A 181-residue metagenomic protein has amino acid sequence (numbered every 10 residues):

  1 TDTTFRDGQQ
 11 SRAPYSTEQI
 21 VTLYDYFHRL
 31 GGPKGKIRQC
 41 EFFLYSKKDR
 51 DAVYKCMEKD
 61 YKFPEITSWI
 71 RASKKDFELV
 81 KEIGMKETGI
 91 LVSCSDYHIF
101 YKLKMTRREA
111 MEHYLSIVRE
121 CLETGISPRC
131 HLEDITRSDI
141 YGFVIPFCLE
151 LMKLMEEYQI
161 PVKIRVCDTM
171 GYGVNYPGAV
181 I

Functional and structural regions predicted by a protein language model:
T1, D49-A52, I90-L91: A broad, low-specificity signal for short, low-complexity segments enriched in glycine/proline and polar/charged
T3-F5, I66, I164: Domain-level signal for soluble alpha/beta catalytic cores
D7-K36, K55, K59, K74-I181: Alpha/beta enzyme core
L44-W69, S73-L79: N-terminal active-site wall of soluble small-molecule enzyme domains
